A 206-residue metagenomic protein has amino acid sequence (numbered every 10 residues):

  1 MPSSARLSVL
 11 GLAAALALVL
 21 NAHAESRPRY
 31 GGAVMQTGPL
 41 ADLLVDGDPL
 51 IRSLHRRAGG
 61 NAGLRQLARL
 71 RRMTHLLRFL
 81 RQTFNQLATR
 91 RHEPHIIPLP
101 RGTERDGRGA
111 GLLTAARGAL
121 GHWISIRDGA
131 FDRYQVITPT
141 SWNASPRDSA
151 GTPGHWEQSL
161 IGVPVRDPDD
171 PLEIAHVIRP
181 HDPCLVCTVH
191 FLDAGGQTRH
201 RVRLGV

Functional and structural regions predicted by a protein language model:
M1-V206: Metal/cofactor-centered catalytic core regions of large enzymes
